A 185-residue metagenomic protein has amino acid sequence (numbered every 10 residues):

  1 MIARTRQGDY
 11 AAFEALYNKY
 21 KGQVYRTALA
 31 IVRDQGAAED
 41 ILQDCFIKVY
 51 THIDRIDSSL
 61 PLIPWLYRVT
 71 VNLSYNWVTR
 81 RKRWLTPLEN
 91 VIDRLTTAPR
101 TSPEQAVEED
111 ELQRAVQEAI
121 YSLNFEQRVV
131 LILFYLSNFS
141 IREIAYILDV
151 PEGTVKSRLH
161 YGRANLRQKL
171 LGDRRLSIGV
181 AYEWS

Functional and structural regions predicted by a protein language model:
R4, T86, N90, A115-E118 (+2 more regions): C-terminal edge and immediately downstream basic/flexible tail or linker adjoining helix-turn-helix-like DNA-binding
R4-A15, Y25-D44, R55, E152 (+2 more regions): Short, charged helix-capping/linker segments at alpha-helix termini
Y17-N18, L29, F134-L136, H160: Short amphipathic helical patch at the helix-1/turn junction of helix-turn-helix
K21, Y25, F46, N124 (+2 more regions): C-terminal flanking helix
R26, D40-I47, L60-N72: Structural recognition of an alpha-helix C-terminal capping motif at a helix-to-coil junction
G36, Q117-T154, Q168: Helix-turn-helix DNA-binding module
T51-S58, R68-E89, T101, E109 (+1 more regions): Arg/Lys-rich amphipathic alpha helix in sigma70-family domain 2
W84-Q113, S140, E183-S185: Internal acidic/polar
